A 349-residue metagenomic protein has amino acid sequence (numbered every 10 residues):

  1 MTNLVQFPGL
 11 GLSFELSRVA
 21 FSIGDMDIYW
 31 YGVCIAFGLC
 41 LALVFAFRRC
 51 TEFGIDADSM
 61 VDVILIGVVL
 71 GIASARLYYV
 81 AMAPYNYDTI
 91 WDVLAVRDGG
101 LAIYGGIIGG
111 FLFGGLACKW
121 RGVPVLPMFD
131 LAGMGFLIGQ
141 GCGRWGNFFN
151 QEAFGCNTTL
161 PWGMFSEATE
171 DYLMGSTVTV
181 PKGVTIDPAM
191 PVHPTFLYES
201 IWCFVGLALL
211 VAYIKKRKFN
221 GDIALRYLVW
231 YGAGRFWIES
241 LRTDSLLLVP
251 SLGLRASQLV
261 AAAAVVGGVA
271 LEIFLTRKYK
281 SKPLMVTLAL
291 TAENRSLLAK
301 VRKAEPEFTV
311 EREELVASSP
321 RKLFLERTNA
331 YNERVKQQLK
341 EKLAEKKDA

Functional and structural regions predicted by a protein language model:
M1-A349: A feature for loop-to-transmembrane-helix boundaries and adjacent hydrophobic helices in multi-pass integral membrane
